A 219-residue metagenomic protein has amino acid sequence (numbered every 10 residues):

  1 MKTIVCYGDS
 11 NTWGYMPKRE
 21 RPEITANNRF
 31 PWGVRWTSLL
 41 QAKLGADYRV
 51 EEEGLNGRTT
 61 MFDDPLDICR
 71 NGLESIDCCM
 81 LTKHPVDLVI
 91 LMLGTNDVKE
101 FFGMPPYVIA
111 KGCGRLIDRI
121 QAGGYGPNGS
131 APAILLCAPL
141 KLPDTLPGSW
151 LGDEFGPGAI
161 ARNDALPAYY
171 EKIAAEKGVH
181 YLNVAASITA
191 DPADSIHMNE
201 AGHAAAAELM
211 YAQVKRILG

Functional and structural regions predicted by a protein language model:
M1-G54, C79-L81, V89, A204: Serine-esterase "nucleophile elbow" of acetyl-processing enzymes
N11-T12, N56, N96, L140: Catalytic metal-binding/acid-base residues of hydrolase active sites
W13, R19, T59-F62, K99 (+2 more regions): Basic, gly/Ser/Thr/Pro-rich low-complexity segments located predominantly at protein N termini
M16-E20, F62-P65, T145-W150, A193: Short aromatic-enriched loop/helix-cap "lid" or pocket-rim segments at secondary-structure transitions that line
N28-R29, P65-C69, A159: Short, flexible loop segments at the rims of nucleotide/cofactor-binding pockets, characterized by
E52-T59, I188-T189: Short connector loops at secondary-structure junctions
N56-I68: N-terminal beta-loop-helix "entrance" segment that forms/cooperates in small-molecule cofactor or anionic ligand
R70-G219: Alpha-helical cap/lid subdomain in secreted, periplasmic, or secretory-pathway luminal O-acyl-processing enzymes
